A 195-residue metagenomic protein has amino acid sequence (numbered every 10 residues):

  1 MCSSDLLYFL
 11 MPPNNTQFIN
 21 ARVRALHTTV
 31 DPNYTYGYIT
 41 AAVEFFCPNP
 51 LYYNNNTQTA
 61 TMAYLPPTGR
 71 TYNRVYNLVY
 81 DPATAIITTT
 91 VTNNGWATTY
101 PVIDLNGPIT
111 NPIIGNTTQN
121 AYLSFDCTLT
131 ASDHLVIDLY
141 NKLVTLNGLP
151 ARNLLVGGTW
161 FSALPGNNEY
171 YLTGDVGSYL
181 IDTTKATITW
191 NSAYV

Functional and structural regions predicted by a protein language model:
C2-S3: Short, small-residue-biased leader/transition segments that mark boundaries at the very start of proteins
Y8-N54: Short beta-strand and beta-hairpin "edge-sheet" elements
N55-V195: Intrinsically disordered, low-complexity segments enriched in serine, threonine, and glycine
